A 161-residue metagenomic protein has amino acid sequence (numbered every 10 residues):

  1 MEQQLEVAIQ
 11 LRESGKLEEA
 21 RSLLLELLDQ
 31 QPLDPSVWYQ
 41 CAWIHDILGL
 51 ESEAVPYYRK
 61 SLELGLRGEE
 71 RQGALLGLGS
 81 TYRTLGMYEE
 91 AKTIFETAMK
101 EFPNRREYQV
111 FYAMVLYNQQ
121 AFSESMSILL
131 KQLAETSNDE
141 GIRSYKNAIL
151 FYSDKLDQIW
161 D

Functional and structural regions predicted by a protein language model:
E2, S36, E69-G73, E107 (+2 more regions): Start-of-helix register in tetratricopeptide repeats
P32, L66-E69, P103, S137: Short coil turns that delineate tetratricopeptide repeat
S61-E63, Y117-E140, L150, D154: TPR/TPR-like (Sel1-like) alpha-helical repeat modules
